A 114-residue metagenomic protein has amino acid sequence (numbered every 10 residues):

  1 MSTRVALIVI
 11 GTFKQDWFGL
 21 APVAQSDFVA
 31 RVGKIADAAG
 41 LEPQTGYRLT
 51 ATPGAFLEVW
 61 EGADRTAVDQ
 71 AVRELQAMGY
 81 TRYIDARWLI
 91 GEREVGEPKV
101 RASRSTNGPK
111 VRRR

Functional and structural regions predicted by a protein language model:
M1-A55, G62-R73, G91-R114: Short S/T/G/P-rich N-terminal loop/turn motif that feeds into the first structured element of a domain
W60, L75, R87: Hydrophobic/aromatic beta-strand elements that line small-molecule binding cavities or substrate pockets in beta-rich
G79-R93: Conserved short beta-strand edge segments in small beta-sheet-based binding/regulatory domains
